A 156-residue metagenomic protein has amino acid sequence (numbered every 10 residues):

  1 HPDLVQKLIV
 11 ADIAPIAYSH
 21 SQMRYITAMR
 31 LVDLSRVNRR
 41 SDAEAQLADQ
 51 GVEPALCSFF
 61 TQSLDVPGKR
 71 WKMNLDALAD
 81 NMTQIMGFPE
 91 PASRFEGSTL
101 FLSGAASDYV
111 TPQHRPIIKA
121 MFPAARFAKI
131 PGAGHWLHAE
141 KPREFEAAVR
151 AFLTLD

Functional and structural regions predicted by a protein language model:
H1: Aromatic pocket-lining residues of Rossmann-like dinucleotide-binding sites
L4-R40: Flexible "cap/lid" loop of the alpha/beta hydrolase fold
A11-D12, N74, E140: Conserved acidic functional residues
I16, Y109, A133-W136: Active-site loop signature of alpha/beta-hydrolase-fold enzymes
L34-P91: Conserved alpha/beta-hydrolase catalytic His-Asp/Glu region
P67-M121, R126-K129: Conserved serine/cysteine hydrolase catalytic core
A124-D156: Catalytic active-site module of serine/aspartate enzymes centered on a nucleophile-bearing elbow/loop
